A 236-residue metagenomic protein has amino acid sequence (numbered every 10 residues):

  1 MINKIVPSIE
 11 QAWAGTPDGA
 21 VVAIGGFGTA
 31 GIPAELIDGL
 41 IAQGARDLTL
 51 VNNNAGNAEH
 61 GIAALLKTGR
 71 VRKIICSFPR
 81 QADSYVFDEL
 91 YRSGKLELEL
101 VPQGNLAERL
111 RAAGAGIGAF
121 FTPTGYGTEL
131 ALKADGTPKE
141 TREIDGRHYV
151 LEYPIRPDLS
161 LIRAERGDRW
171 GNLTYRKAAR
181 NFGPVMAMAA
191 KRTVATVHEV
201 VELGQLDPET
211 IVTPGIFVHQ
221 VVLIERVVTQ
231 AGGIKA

Functional and structural regions predicted by a protein language model:
M1-A236: Conserved alpha/beta enzyme-core scaffold
